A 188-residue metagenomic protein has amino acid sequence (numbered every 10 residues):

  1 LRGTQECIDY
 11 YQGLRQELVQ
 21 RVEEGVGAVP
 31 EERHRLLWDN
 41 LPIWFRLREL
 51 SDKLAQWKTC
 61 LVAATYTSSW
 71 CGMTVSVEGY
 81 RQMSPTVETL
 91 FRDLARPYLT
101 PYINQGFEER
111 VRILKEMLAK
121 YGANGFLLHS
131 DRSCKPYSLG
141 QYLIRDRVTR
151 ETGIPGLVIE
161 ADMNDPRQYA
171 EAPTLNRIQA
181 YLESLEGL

Functional and structural regions predicted by a protein language model:
L1-M73, I103, F107: A charged, amphipathic alpha-helical module
R48-V62, E78-G79, M83-T89, D93 (+2 more regions): Hydrophobic alpha/beta core scaffold segments
